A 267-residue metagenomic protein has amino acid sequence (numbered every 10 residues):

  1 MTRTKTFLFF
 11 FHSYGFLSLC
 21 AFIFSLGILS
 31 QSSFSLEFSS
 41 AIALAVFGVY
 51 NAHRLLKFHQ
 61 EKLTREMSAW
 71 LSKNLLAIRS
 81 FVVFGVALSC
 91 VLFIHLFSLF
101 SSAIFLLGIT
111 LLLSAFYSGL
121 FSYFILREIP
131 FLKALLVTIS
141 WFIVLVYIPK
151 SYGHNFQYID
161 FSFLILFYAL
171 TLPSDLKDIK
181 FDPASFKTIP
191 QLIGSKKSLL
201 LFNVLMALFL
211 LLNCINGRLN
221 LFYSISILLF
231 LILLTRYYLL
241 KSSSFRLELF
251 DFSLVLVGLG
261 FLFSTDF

Functional and structural regions predicted by a protein language model:
M1-F16, L76-R79: N-terminal membrane topogenic signal
L17-F24, A69-S80, L132-P149, L192-L199 (+1 more regions): Small-residue-rich segments of transmembrane alpha-helices in multi-pass membrane proteins, especially helix faces
I23-I42, V91-F105, I143-F161, L212-N220 (+1 more regions): Helix-coil boundary and interhelical linker segments in multi-pass alpha-helical membrane proteins
V46-V82, Y168-M206: Solvent-exposed interhelical
A52-L63, A115-R127, L176, K180-P183 (+1 more regions): C-terminal ends of transmembrane helices
M67-S68, S224-F267: Extended hydrophobic alpha-helices typical of membrane-associated regions
W70-Y152, L233-R236: Intramembrane alpha-helical segments
A134-I179: Functional transmembrane core segments of multi-pass inner-membrane proteins
